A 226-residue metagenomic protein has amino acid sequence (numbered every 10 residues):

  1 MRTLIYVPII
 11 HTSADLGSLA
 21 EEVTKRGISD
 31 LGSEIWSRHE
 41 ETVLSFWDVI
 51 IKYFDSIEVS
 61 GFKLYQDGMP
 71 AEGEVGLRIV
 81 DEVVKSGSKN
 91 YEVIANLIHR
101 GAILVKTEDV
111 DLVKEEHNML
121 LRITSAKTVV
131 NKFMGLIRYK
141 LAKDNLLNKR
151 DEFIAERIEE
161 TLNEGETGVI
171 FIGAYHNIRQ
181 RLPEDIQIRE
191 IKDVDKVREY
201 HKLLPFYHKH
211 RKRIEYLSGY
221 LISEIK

Functional and structural regions predicted by a protein language model:
M1-K226: Compositional signal for N-terminal targeting/processing segments
